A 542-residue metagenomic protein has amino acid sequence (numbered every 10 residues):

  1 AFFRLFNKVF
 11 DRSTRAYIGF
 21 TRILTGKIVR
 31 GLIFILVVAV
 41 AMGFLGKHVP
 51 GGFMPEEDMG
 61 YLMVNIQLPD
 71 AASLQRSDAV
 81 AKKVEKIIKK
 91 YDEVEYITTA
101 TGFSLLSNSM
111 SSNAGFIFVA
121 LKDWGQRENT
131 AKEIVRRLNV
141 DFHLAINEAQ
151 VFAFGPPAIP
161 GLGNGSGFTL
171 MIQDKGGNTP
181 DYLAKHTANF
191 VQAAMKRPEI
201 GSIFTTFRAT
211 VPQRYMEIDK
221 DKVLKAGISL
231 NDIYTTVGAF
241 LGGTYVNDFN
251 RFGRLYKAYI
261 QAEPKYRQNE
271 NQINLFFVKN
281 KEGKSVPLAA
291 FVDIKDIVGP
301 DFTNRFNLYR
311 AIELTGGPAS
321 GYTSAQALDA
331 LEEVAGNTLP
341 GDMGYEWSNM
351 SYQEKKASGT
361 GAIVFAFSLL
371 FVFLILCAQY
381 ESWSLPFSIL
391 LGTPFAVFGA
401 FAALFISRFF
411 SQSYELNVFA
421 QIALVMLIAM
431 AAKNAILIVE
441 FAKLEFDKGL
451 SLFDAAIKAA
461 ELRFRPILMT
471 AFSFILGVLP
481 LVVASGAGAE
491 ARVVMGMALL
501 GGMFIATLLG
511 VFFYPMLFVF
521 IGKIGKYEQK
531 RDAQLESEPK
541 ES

Functional and structural regions predicted by a protein language model:
A1, F53-Y61, N108-A114, F152-Q173 (+2 more regions): Flexible hinge/switch segments at interdomain interfaces of large molecular machines
F2-F53, E461, S542: Signature of alpha-helical transmembrane segments and their immediate interfacial
I35-A72, Q126, A153, S166-G167 (+2 more regions): Transmembrane helices with small-residue packing motifs
A39, Q75-N164, Y182-A184, A188-Q192 (+1 more regions): Solvent-exposed, membrane-proximal periplasmic/extracellular interface segments of envelope transport and secretion
G43-F44, G60-D70, A114-Q126, G163-D181 (+6 more regions): Short, hydrophobic beta-strand segments
Q150, T169-L170, N189-S368, C377-Y380 (+1 more regions): Extracytoplasmic/periplasmic membrane-proximal domains and adjacent transmembrane bundles of envelope biogenesis
L374-L462, L468-A487, G501, I505 (+1 more regions): Hydrophobic transmembrane alpha-helices and their membrane-interface caps in long multi-pass transport proteins
S485-K540: Hydrophobic alpha-helical transmembrane segments of membrane transport and translocation systems, primarily multi-pass
